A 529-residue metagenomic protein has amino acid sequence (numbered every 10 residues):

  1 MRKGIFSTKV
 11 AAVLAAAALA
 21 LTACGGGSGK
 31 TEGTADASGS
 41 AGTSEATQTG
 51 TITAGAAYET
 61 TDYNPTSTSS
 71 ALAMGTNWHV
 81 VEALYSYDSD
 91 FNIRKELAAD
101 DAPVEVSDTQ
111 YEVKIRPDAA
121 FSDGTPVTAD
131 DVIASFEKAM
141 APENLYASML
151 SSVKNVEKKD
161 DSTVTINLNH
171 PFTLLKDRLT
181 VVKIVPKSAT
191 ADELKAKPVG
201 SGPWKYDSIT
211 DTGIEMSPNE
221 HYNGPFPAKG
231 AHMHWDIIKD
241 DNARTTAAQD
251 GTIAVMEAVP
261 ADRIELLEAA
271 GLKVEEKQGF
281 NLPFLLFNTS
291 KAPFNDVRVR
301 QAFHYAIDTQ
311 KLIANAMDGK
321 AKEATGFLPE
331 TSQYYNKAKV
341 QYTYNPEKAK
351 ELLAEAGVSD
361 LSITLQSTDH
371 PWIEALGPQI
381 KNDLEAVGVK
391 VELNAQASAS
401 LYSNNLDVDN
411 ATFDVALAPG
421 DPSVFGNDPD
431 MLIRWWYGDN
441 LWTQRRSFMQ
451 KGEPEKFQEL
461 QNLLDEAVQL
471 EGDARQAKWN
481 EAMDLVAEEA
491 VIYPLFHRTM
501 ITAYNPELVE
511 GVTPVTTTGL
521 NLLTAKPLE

Functional and structural regions predicted by a protein language model:
G55-V106, E137, V199: N-terminal lobe/hinge region of extracytoplasmic solute-binding protein
D100-E143, K159, T165, P293: Aromatic- and charge-enriched surface segment that lines or borders ligand/interaction sites
Q110, A147-S188: Surface-exposed binding/hinge segments that line and control ligand-binding clefts or catalytic entry sites
R178-A228, H232: Gly/Pro-rich hinge or "lid" segments in bacterial periplasmic/extracellular proteins
D192, H221-L266: Ligand-site clamp/hinge motif
S217-N223, G279-A302, A306, T499: A bilobed periplasmic-binding-protein/Venus flytrap-type ligand-binding module shared by bacterial periplasmic
N295-N382, A386-V387, E481: Append "and occasionally in soluble cytosolic enzymes with long acidic Gly/Pro-rich linkers
I307-Q333, W372-K381, L406-E529: Detector for C-terminal structural segments
